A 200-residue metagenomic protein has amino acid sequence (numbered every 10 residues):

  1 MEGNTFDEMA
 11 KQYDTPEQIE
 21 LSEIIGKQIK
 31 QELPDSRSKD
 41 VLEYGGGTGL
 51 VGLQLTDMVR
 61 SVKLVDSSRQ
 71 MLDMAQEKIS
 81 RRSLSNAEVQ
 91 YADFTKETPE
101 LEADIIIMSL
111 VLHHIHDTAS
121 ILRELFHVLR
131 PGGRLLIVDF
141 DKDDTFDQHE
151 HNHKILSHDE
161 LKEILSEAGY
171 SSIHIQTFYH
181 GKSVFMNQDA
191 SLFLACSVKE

Functional and structural regions predicted by a protein language model:
M1-S36, M74: Conserved class I S-adenosyl-L-methionine
T5, D14-E20, R134-L194: C-terminal alpha-helical "lid/dimerization" subdomain adjacent to the S-adenosyl-L-methionine
D40, R60-S61, N86, R134 (+1 more regions): Residues at the starts of beta-strands that form the adenosine-phosphate
Y44-K96: Class I SAM-dependent methyltransferase SAM/SAH-binding core
I107: A conserved beta-strand element that flanks and buttresses the S-adenosyl-L-methionine
L110-V111: Short catalytic micro-motifs in class I SAM-dependent methyltransferases
S120-P131: A short glycine-rich, Lys/Arg-flanked "PGG" loop and its adjoining helix->strand segment in the class I
A195-E200: C-terminal lobe and adjacent flexible extensions of AdoMet/dcAdoMet transferase-like proteins
